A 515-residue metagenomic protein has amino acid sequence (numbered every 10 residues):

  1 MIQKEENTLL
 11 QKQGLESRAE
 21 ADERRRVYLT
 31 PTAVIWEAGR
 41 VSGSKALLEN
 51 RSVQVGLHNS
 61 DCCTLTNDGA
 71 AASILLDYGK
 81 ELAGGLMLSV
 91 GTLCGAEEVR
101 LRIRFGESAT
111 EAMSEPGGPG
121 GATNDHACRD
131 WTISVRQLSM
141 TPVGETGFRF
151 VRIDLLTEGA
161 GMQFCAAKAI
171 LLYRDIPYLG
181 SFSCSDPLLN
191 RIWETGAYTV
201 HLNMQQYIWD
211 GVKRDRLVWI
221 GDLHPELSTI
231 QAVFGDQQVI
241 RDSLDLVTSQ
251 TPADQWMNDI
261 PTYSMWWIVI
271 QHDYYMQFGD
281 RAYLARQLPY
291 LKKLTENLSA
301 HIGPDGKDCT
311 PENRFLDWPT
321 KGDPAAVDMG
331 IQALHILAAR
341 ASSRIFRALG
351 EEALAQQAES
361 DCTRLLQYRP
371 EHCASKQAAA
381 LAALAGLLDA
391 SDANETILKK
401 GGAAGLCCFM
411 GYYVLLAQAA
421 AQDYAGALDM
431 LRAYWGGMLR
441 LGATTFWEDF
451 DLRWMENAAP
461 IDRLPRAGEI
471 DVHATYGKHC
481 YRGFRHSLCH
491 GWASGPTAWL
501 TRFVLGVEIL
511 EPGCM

Functional and structural regions predicted by a protein language model:
M1-Q206, G221-D222, G235-S243, A282 (+2 more regions): Extracellular/oxidizing-compartment recognition motifs
I2-K4, T8-Q13, S17-E23, Y28 (+4 more regions): Non-catalytic C-terminal accessory modules of carbohydrate-active enzymes
F150, G161-T195, H201-L202, I208-Q231 (+8 more regions): Active-site acid/base region of carbohydrate-active enzymes
Q250, P370-H372, T396-L406, A433-R440: Solenoid-like repeat scaffolds
H272, S343, A382-A383, V414-L415: Conserved small-residue packing positions in alpha-helical repeats and bundles
M276, R281, R314-V327, E395-A403 (+5 more regions): Short beta-alpha connecting loops at secondary-structure transitions that line or flank enzyme active sites
S343-Q357, Y412, Q422-D423: Carbohydrate-binding surfaces of carbohydrate-active enzymes
C373-A379, A383, A393-I397, G405-M410: Long, ordered, helix-rich scaffold segments
